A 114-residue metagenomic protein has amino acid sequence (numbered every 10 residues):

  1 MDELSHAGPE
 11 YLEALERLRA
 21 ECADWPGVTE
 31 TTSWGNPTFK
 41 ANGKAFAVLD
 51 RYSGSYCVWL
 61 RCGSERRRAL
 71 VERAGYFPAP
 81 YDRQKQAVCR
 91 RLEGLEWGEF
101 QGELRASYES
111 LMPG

Functional and structural regions predicted by a protein language model:
M1-G114: Charge-dense, helix-prone N-terminal extensions
